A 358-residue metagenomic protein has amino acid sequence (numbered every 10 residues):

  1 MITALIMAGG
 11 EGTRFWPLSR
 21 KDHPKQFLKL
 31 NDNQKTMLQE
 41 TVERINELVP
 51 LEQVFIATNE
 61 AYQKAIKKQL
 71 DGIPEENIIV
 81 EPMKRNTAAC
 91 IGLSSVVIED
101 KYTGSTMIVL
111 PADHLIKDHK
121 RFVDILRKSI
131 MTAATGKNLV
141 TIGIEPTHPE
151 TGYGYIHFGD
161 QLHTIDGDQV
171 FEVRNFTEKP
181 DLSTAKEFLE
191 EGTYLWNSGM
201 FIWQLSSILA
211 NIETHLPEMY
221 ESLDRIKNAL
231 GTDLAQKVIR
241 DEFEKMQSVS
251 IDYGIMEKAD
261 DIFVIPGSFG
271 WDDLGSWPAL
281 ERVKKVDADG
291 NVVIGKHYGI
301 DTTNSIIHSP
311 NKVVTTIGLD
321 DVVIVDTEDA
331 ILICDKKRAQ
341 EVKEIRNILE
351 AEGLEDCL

Functional and structural regions predicted by a protein language model:
M1-I2, L51-E52, P74-E75, Y102-S105 (+9 more regions): Short coil/turn connectors at secondary-structure junctions
M1-I6, R14-K21, D32-P111, L115-R127 (+3 more regions): Conserved N-terminal catalytic core of the sugar/cofactor nucleotidyltransferase
L38, S94, D113, I156 (+3 more regions): Residue-level signal for inorganic ion chemistry
K84-A89, H148-E150, L182-T184, W271-D272: A short acidic, often aromatic-flanked loop/helix-cap motif at beta-alpha or helix-coil junctions that lines enzyme
M107, T193, M200-F201, D272 (+1 more regions): A residue-level structural signature of the nucleotidyltransferase/glycosyltransferase Rossmann-like core
H119-R240, F263, K336: Conserved core of the sugar-phosphate nucleotidyltransferase
L205-L358: Left-handed beta-helix
